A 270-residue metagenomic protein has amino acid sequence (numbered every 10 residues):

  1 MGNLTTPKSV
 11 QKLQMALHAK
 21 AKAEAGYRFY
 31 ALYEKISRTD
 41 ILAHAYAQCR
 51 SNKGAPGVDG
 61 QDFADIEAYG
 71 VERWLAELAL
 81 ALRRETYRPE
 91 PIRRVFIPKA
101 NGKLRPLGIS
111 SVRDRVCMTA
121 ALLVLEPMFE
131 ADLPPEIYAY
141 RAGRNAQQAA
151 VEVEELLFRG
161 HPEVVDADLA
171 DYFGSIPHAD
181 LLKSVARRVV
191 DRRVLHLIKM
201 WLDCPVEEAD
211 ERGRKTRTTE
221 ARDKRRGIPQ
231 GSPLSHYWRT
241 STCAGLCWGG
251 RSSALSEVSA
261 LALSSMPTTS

Functional and structural regions predicted by a protein language model:
M1-E72: Non-catalytic, polymerase-adjacent accessory regions of viral genome-replication enzymes
K12, E24-Y27, H44, I92 (+2 more regions): Sequence-level motif detector for i,i+2 pairs with an aromatic at +2
E34-S37, S51, E126, G174 (+1 more regions): Amphipathic alpha-helical interaction elements
A45-C49, A120, L197-L202: Short alpha-helical scaffolding segments that buttress acidic/His motifs in well-ordered protein cores
W74-E77, A81-F96, A100, D132-S270: Conserved polymerase palm-domain catalytic core
P106-S111: Conserved phosphate-binding loops in nucleotide/dinucleotide-binding enzymes
V112-L122, A146, A150, E154: Duplex nucleic acid-engaging cores and interfaces of nucleic-acid transaction enzymes
M118-I137: Electropositive, glycine- and tryptophan-enriched low-complexity nucleic-acid-binding patches
